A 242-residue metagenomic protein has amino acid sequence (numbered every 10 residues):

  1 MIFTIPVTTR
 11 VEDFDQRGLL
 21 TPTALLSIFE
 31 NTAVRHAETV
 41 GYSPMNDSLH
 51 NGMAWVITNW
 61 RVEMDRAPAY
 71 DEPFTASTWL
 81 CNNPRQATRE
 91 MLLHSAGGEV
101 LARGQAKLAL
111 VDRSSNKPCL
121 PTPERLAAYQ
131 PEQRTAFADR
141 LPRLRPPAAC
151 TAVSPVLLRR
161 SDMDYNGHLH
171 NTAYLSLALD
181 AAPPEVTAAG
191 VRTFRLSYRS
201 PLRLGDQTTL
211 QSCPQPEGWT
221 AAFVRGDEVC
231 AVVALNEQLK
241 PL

Functional and structural regions predicted by a protein language model:
M1-I57, R103-Q105, V111-R192: Hot-dog-fold acyl-thioester-processing enzymes
F3-I5, R61-P146, Y198, L202-G205 (+1 more regions): HotDog/MaoC-like acyl-thioester-processing domains
V156-N236: Acidic/His-leaning functional-site neighborhoods
